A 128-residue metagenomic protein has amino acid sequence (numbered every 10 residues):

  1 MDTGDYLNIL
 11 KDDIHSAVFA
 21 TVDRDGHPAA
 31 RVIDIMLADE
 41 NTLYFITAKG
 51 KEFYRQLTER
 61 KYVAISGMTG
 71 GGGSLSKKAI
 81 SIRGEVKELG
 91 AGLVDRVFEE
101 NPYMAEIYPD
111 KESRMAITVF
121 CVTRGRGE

Functional and structural regions predicted by a protein language model:
M1-D5, G50-F53, Y103-M104: Charged, amphipathic alpha-helical segments
D5-Y6, A17-A20, R31-I33: Short secondary-structure capping/turn segments at boundaries of alpha-helices and beta-strands
I9-R24, V63-G67: A short, Trp-centered hydrophobic/proline-enriched beta-strand micro-motif
D13-H15, R31, D39-N41, E59-V63 (+2 more regions): A generic structural signal for short beta-strands and their flanking turns/coil linkers
T21-V22, G67-G70, P109-S113: A short, aromatic/hydrophobic, helix- or strand-capping loop or linear motif that either lines the entrance/gate
M36-L75: A short mixed-secondary-structure module that forms the rim of ligand-binding clefts
K78-E128: Charged, gly/pro-rich active-site loop segments
